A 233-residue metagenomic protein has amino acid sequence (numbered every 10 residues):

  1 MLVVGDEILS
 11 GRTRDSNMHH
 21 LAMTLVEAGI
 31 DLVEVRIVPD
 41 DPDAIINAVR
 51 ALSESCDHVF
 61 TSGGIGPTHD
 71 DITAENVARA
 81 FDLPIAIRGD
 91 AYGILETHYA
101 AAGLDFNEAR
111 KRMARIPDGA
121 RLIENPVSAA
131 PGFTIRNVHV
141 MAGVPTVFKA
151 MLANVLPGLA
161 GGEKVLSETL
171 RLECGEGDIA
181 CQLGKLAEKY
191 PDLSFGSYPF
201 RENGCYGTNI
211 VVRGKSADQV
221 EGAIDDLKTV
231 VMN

Functional and structural regions predicted by a protein language model:
M1-I8, E27-V33: Generic N-terminal amphipathic, Lys/Arg-enriched alpha-helix
V4-D6, T61-H69, A142-G143, R213-K215: Glycine-rich beta-strand-to-loop/alpha-helix junction loops that act as flexible
I8-M18: Glycine- and acidic-residue-enriched helix-capping/strand-helix junction motifs
H19-I72, R79, A100: N-terminal small/polar loop signature for handling phosphorylated ligands or for N-terminal nucleophile
A28, S55-C56, P117-D118, A129-A130 (+3 more regions): Short coil/turn connectors at secondary-structure junctions
A44-N47, D71-G162: Proline/glycine-rich low-complexity loops and linkers
N137-K228: An accessory alpha-helical subdomain
V230-N233: Conserved short beta-strand edge segments in small beta-sheet-based binding/regulatory domains
